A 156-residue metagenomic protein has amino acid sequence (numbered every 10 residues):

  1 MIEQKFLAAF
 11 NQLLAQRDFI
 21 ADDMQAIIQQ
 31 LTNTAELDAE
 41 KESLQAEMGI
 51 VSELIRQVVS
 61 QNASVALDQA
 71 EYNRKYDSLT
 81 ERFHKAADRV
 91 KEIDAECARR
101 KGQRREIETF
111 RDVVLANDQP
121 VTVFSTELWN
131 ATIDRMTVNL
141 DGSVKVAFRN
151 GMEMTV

Functional and structural regions predicted by a protein language model:
M1-V156: Amphipathic alpha-helical coiled-coil/heptad-repeat segments
